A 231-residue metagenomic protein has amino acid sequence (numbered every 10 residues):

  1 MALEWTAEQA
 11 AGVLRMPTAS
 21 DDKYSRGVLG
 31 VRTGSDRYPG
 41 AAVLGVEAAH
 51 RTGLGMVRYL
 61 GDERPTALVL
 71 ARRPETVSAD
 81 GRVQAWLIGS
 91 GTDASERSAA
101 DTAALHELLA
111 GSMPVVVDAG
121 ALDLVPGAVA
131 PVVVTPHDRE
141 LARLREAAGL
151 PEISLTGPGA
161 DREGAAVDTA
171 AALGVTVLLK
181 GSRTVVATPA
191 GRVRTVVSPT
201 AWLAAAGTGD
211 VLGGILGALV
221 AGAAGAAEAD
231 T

Functional and structural regions predicted by a protein language model:
M1-A130, R143-T231: Small-residue (G/A/S/T)-rich helix-start motifs and N-terminal tracts that mark the onset
P131-L141: Non-cysteine beta-strand/loop elements that form the S-adenosyl-L-methionine
